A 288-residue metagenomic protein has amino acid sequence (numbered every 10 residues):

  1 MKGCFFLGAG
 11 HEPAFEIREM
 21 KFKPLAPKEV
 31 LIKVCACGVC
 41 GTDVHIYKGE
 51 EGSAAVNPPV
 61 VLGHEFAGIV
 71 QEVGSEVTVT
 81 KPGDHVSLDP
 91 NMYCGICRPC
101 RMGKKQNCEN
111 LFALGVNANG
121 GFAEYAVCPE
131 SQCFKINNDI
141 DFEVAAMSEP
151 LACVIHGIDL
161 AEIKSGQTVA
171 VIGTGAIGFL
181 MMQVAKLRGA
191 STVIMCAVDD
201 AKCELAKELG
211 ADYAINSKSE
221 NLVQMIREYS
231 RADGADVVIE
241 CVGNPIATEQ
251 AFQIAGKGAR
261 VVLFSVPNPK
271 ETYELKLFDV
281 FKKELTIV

Functional and structural regions predicted by a protein language model:
K23-C37, E51-R98, N137-I140: Glycine-rich beta-strand-centered segment in the early N-terminal region that forms part of a ligand/cofactor-binding
D43, M182, C203, T248-F252 (+1 more regions): Generic hydrophobic/aromatic pocket-lining and core-packing "Φ" positions
V79-P82, S165, K257: Short, flexible surface segments
V86, V169, G234, V238: Receiver (REC) domain switch-region micro-motif
M92-I172: NAD(P)H dinucleotide-binding glycine-rich loop of Rossmann-like/cofactor-binding domains, especially the beta1-alpha1
I140-E220, Q224: Mid-domain Rossmann-like dinucleotide-binding core that forms the NAD(H)/NADP(H) cofactor-binding site
A161, E208-T286: Glycine-rich cofactor phosphate-binding loops and adjacent beta1-alpha1 units of small-molecule cofactor enzyme domains
